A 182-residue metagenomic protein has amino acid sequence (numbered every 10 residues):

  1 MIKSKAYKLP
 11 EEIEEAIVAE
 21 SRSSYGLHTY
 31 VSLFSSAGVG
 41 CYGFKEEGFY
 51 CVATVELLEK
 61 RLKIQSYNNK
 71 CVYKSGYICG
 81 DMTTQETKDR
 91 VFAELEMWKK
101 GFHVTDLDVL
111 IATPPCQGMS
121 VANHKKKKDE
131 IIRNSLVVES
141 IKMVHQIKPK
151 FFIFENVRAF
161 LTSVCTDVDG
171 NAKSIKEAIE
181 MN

Functional and structural regions predicted by a protein language model:
M1-N182: Conserved active-site and SAM-binding loop architecture of S-adenosyl-L-methionine-dependent nucleic-acid
